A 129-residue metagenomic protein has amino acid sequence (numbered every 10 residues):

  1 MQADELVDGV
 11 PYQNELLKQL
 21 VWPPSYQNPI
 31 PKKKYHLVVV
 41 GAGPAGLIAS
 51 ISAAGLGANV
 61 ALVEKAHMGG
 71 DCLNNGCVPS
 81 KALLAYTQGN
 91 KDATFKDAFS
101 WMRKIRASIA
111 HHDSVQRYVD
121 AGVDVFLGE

Functional and structural regions predicted by a protein language model:
M1-Y35, I51-A58, V63-E129: Glycine-rich flavin
G41-P44, K65-A66: Glycine-rich Rossmann-fold phosphate-binding loop(s) that bind the pyrophosphate of adenine dinucleotide cofactors
L47: Residues forming the Rossmann-fold NAD(P)(H) cofactor-binding site
